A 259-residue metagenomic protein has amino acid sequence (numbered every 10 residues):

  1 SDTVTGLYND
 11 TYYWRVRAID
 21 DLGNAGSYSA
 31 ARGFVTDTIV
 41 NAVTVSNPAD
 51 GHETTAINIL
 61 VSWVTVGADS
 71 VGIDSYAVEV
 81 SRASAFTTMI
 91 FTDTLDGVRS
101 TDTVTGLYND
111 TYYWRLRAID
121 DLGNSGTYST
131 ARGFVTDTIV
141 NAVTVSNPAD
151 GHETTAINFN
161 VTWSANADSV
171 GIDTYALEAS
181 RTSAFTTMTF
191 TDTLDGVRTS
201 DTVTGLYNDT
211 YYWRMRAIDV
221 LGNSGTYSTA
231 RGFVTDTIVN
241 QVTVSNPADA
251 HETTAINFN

Functional and structural regions predicted by a protein language model:
S1, G97-D102, G196-D201: Short S/T/G- and acidic-enriched coil/turn segments that sit immediately N-terminal to beta-strands in beta-sandwich
V4-D10, V104-T111, V203-T210: Surface-exposed, short loops/turns at beta-strand junctions within beta-sandwich domains
I19-N24, I119-N124, I218-N223: Short, solvent-exposed loop/turn segments at the edges of extracellular beta-sandwich modules
A30-I39, T130-I139, T229-I238, E252: Flexible, low-complexity linkers/stalks enriched in Thr/Pro that connect modular domains
I39-P48, I139-P148, I238-N246: Proline-enriched interdomain boundary motifs that mark the N-terminal boundary and often initiate the first structured
I59-S70, F159-S169, F258: Conserved aromatic anchor
V66-T88, N166-M188: Solvent-exposed loop/turn segments flanking beta-strands in beta-repeat/beta-sandwich domains
